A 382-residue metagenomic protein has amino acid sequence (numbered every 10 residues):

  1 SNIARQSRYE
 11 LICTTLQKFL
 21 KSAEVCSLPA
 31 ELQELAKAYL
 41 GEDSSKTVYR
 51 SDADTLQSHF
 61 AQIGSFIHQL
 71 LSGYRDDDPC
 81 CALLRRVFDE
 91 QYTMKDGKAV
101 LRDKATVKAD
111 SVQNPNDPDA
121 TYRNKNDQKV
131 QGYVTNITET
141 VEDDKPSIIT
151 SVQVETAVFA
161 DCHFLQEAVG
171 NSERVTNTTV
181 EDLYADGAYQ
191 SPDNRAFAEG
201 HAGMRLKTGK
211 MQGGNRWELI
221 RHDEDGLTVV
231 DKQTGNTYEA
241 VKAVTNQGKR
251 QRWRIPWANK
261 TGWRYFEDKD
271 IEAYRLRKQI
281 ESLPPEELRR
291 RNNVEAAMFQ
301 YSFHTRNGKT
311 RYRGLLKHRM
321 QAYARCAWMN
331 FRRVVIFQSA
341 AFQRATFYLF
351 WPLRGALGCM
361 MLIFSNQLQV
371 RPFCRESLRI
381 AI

Functional and structural regions predicted by a protein language model:
S1-I382: Anion-binding and metal-coordination hotspots
